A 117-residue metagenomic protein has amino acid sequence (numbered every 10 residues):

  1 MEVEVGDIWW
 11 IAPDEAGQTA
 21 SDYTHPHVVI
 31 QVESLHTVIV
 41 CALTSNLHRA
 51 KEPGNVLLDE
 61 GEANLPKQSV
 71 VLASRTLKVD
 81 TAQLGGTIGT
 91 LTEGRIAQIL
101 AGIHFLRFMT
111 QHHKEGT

Functional and structural regions predicted by a protein language model:
M1, G61-T117: C-terminal terminal-subdomain/extension
T19-T24, V29-E62: Compact nucleic-acid interaction/catalytic patches
